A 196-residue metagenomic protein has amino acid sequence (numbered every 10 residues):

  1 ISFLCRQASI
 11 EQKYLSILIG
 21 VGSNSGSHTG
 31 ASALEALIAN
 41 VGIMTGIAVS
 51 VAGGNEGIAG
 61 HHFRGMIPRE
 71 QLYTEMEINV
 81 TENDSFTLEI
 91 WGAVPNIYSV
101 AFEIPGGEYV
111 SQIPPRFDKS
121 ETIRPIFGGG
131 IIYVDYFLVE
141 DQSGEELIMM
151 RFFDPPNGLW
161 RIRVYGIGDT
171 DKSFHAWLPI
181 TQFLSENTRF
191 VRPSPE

Functional and structural regions predicted by a protein language model:
I1-E196: Loop-rich non-cytosolic ectodomains and luminal regions
